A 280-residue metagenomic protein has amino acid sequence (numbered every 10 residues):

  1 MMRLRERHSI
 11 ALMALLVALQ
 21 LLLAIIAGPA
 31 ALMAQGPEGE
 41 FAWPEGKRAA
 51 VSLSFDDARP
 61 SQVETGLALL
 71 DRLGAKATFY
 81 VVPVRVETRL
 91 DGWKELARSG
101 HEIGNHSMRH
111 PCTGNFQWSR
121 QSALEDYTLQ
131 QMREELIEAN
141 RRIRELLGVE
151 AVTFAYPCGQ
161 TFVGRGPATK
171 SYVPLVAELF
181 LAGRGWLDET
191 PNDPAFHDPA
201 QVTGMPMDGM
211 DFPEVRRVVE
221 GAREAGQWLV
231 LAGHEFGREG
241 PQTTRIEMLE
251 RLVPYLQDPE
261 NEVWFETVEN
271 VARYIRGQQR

Functional and structural regions predicted by a protein language model:
M1-A11: N-terminal secretory signal peptides that target proteins for export/translocation
M13-G28: Bacterial N-terminal signal peptides
L32-A34: Boundary at the C-terminal end of the N-terminal hydrophobic targeting segment
G36-E45, A77, R85-T88, F180-F196 (+3 more regions): C-terminal domain-boundary segment and adjacent tail
G36-V63: Boundary/entry segment of secreted carbohydrate-active catalytic domains
S52-S54, L67-T88, K94-S107, V152-Y156 (+3 more regions): Short, well-structured secondary-structure segments
S52-S54, Q121-Q130, E239-Q242: Second-shell loop/turn segments in exported
T65, E87-T88, C112-R216, M248: Catalytic domains of cell-wall/extracellular-matrix polysaccharide-remodeling enzymes, centered on de-N-acetylation
